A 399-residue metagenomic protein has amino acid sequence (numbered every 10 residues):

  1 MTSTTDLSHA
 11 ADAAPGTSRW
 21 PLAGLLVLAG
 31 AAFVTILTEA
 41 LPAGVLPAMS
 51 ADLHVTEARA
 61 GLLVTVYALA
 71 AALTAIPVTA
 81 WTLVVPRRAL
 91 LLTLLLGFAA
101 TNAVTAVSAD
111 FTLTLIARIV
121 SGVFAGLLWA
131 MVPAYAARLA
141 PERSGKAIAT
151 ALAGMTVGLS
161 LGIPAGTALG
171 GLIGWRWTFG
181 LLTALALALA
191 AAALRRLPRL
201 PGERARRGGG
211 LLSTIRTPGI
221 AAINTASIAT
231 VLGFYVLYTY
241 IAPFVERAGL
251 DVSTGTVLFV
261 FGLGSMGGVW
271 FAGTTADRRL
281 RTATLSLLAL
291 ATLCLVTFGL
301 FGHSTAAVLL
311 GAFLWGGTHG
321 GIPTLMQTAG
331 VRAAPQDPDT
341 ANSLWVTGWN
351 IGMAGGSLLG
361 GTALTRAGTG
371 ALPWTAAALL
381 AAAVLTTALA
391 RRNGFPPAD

Functional and structural regions predicted by a protein language model:
D52-H54, P86, V107-L113, P141 (+1 more regions): Helix-breaking motifs and short loop linkers at transmembrane-helix boundaries and internal kinks in secondary membrane
L73-A109: Conserved MFS/SLC helix-loop-helix module at the cytosolic interface between two early adjacent transmembrane helices
T74-R87, G267-L280, L364: Helix-to-loop junctions at the C-terminal end of transmembrane segments in multipass secondary transporters
G97, T101-V104, T112-S121, A306-L314: Paired small-residue
A117-M155: Cytoplasmic helix-loop-helix junction between adjacent transmembrane helices in 12-TM secondary transporters
T183-E203, T386-R391: C-terminal membrane-cytosol helix-exit motif in multi-pass small-molecule transporters
T282-M326: C-terminal transmembrane helical hairpin of 12-TM major facilitator-type secondary transporters
A333-T369, T375-A376: A late C-terminal transmembrane helix in Major Facilitator Superfamily
